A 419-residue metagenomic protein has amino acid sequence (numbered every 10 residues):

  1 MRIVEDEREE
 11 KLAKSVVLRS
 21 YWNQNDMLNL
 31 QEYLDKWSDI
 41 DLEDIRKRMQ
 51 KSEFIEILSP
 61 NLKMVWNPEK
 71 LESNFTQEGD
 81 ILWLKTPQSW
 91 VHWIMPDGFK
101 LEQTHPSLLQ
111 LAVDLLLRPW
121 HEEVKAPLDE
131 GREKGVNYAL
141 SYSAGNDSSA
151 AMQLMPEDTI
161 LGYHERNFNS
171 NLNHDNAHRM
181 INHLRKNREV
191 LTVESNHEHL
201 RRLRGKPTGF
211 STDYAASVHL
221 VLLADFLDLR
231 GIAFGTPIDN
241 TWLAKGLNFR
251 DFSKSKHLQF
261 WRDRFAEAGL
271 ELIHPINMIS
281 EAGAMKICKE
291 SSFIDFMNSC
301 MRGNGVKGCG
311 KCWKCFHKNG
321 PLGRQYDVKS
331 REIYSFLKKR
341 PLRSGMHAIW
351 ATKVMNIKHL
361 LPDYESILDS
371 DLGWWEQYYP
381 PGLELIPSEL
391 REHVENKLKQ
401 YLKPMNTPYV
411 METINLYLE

Functional and structural regions predicted by a protein language model:
E9: Change "using UDP/GDP/dTDP sugars" to "using nucleotide sugars
L12-D26, E32, W37, R46-E72 (+6 more regions): Nucleotide-activated chemistry modules centered on ATP-dependent adenylation/adenylyltransferase
N74-D80, I94-P96: ATP-binding N-lobe of GHMP and related small-molecule kinases
P87-S89: Change "in extracellular beta-sheet-rich domains … of secreted and cell-surface proteins" to "in beta-sheet-rich domains
V91-L117: N-terminal cap/recognition module
S143: Metallo-beta-lactamase
